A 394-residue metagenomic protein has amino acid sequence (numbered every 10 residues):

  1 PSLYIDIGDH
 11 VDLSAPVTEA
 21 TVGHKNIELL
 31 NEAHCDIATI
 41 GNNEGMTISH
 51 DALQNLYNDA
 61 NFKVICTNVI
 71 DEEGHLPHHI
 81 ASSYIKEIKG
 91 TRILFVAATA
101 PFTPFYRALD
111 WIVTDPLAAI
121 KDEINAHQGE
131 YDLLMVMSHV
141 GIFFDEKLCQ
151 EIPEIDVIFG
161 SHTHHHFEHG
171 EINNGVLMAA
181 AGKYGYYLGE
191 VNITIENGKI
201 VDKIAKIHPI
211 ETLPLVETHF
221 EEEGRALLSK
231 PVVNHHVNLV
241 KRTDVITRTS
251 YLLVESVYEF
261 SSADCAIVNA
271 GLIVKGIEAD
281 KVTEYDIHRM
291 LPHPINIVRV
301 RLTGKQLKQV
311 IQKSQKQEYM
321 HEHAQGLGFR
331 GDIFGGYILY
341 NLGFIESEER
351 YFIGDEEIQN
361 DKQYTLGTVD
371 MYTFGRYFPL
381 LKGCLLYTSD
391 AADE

Functional and structural regions predicted by a protein language model:
P1-P209: Acidic, metal/ion-coordinating pockets
S49, D115-P116, G141, T283 (+3 more regions): Helix N-cap and loop-to-helix transition residues
Y84, I93, V176, V191 (+5 more regions): A broad, low-specificity signal marking well-ordered, structured residues that form hydrophobic/aromatic
V157, F260-A263, D390: Structural alpha-beta junctions
H169, R248, E394: Short, conserved micro-motifs enriched in small and acidic residues
I200-K382: Solvent-exposed loop/linker segments at secondary-structure transitions that flank or connect catalytic domains
Y387-E394: Conserved small/polar residues in nucleotide/adenosyl-binding loops
